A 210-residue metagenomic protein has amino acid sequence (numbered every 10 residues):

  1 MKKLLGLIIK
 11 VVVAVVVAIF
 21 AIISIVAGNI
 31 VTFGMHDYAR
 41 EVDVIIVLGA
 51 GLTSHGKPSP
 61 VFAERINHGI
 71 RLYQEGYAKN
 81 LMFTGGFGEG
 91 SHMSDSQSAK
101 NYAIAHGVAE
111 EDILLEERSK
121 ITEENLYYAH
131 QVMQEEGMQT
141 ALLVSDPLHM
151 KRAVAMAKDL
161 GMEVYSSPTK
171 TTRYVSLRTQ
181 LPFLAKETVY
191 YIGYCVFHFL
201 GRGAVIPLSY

Functional and structural regions predicted by a protein language model:
K2-D37: N-terminal type II signal-anchor transmembrane helix that functions as the membrane-insertion/stop-transfer segment
V26-L184: A structural signal for short, hydrophobic/glycine-enriched beta-strand patches
I45, G203-Y210: Short linear elements at protein peripheries
L177-A204: A transmembrane-helix-recognition feature enriched in membrane-embedded lipid enzymes and envelope glyco-/phospholipid
